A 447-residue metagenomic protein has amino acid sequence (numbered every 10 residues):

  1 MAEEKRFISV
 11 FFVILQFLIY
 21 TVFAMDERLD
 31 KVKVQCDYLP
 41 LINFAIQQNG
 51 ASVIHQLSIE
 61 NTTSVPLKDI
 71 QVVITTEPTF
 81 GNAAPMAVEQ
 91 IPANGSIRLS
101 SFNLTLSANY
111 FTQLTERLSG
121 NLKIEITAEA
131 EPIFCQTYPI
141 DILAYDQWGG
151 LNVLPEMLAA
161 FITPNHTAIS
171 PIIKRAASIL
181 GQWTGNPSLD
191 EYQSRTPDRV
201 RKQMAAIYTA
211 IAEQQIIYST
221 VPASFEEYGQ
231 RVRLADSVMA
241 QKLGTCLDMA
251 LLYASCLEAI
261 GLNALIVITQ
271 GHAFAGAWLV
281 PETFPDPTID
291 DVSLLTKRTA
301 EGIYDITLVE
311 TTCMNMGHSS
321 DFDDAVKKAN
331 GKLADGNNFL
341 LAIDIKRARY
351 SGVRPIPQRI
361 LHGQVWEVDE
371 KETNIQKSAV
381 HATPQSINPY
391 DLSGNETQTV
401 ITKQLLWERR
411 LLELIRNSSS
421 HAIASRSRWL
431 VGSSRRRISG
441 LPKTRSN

Functional and structural regions predicted by a protein language model:
M1-E4: N-terminal secretory signal peptides that target proteins for export/translocation
F11-T21: Short, positively charged and aromatic/hydrophobic N-terminal segments
D26-L405: A structural boundary/capping signal
K403-N447: Conserved, typically small/hydrophobic "pivot" residues
